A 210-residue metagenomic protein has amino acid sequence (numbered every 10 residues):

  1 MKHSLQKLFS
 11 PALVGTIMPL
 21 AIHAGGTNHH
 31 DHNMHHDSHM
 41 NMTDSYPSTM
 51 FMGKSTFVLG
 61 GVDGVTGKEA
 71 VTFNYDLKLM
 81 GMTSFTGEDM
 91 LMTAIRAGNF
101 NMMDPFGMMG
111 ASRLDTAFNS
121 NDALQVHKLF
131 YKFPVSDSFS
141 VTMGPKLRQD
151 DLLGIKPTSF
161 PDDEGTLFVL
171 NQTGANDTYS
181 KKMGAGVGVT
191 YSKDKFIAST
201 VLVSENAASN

Functional and structural regions predicted by a protein language model:
M1-G25: Gram-negative bacterial Sec-dependent N-terminal signal peptides
L20, A24-V141, V169-A208: Beta-barrel outer-membrane channel/assembly domains of diderm bacteria
N101-M103, Q149-F160: Surface-exposed extracellular loop regions of Gram-negative outer-membrane beta-barrel proteins, predominantly
M108-A111, T158-E164: Flexible, surface-exposed loop regions and adjacent strand-edge segments of Gram-negative outer-membrane beta-barrel
P145: Conserved donor-binding loop and adjoining core beta-sheet/short helix segment in diverse acyl/aminoacyl transferases
L153-K156, V201, S209-N210: A short secondary-structure junction signal
